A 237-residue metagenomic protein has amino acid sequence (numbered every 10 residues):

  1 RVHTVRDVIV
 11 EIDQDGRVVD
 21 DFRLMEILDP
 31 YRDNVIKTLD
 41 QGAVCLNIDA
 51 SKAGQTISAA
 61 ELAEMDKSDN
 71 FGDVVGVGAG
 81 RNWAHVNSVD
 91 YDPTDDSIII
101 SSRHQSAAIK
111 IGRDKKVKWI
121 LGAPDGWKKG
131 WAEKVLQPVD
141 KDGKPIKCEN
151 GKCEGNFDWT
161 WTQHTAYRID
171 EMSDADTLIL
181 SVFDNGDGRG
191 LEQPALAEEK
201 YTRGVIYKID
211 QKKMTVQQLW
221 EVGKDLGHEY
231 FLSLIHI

Functional and structural regions predicted by a protein language model:
R1-A43: Asp-box/WD-like beta-propeller blade repeats and closely related beta-sheet repeat scaffolds
H3-D15, L196-Q211: Beta-propeller blade signature
Q14-D15, T94, R113, K212: Short, ordered coil/turn segments that flank beta-strands lining enzyme active or ligand-binding pockets
V19-I27, Y31-N34, K118-E133, V216-V222: Beta-propeller fold detector
L28, Q55-K200: Beta-propeller domains
D29-S51, K128-V139: Internal, charge-rich low-complexity segments
Q217-S233: Conserved blade-ending motifs and adjacent loop-strand segments that build the rim/top face of beta-propeller domains
I235-I237: Conserved small/polar residues in nucleotide/adenosyl-binding loops
